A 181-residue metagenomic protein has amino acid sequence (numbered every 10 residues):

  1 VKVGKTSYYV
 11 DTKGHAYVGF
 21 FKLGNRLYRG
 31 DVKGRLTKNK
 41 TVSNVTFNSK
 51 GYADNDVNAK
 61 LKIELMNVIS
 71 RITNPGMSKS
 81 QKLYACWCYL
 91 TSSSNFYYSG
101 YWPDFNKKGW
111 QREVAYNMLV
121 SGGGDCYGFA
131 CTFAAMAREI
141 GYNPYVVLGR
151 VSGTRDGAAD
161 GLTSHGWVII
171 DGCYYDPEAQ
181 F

Functional and structural regions predicted by a protein language model:
V1-I63, R150, R155-D171: Extracellular adhesion/carbohydrate-binding repeat motifs centered on closely spaced tryptophans
K2, T37, Y97, L119-V120: Generic, ordered loop/turn and secondary-structure boundary motif
Y8-Y9, Y28, W87-Y89, F96-Y98 (+3 more regions): Aromatic side chains
V10, G30, T73-G76, V120: Conserved aromatic
N58-M118: Secondary-structure boundary elements
K82-C86, L90, G122-A137: Active-site nucleophilic cysteine motif
D104-K108, L119, G123, T154-A159: A glycine-rich, coil/turn loop motif that links secondary-structure elements
G128-F181: Hydrophobic/aromatic-rich core segments of domains that either
